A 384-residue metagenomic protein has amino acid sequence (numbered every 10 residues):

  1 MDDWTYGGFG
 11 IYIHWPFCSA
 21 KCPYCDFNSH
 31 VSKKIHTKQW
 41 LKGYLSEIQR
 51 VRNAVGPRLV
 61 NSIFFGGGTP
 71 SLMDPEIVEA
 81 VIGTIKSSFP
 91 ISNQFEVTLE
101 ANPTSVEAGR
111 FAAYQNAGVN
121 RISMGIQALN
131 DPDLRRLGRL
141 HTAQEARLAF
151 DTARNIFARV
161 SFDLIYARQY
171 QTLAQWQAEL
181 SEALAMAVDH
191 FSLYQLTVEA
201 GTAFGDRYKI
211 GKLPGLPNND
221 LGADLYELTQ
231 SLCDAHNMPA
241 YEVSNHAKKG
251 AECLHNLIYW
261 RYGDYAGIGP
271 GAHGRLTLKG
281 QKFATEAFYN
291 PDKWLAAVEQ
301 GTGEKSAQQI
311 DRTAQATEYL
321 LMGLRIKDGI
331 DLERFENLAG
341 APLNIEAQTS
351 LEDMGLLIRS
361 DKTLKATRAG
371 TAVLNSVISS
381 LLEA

Functional and structural regions predicted by a protein language model:
D2-W4, G10, L221, E346 (+2 more regions): Auxiliary N-terminal substrate/complex-recognition segments of SAM-dependent methyltransferases
W4-G10, S29-A54, R58-A339: C-terminal scaffold of the Radical SAM
I13: Conserved N-terminal Rossmann-fold NAD(P)-binding element of oxidoreductases
P16-F27: Local cysteine-cluster metal-coordination motifs and their immediate loop/turn environment, predominantly Fe-S cluster
A339-D353: Short amphipathic alpha-helical interaction segments
D353-K362: A short, conserved structural fragment
T363-T367: Minor-groove-contacting beta-hairpin "wing" of winged helix-turn-helix DNA-binding domains
A369-A384: Short, amphipathic alpha-helical interaction segments positioned at domain boundaries
